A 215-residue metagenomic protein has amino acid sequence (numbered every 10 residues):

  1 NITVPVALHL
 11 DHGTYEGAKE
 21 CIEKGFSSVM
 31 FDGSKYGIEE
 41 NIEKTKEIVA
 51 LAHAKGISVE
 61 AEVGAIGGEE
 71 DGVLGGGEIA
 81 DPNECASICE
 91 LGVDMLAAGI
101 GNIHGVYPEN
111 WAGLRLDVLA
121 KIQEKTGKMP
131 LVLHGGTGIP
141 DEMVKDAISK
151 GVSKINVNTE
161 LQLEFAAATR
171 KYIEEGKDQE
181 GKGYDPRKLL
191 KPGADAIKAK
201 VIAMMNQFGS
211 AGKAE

Functional and structural regions predicted by a protein language model:
N1-T3, H12-M129, D141-V157, L163 (+4 more regions): Alpha/beta enzyme core
L133-G135: Thr-Gly-centered strand-to-loop micro-motif
Y172-P186: Active-site gating loops and adjacent loop-to-helix segments of metal-dependent hydrolytic enzymes
K182-K198: Short, flexible active-site recognition loops that position polar ligands and cofactors
